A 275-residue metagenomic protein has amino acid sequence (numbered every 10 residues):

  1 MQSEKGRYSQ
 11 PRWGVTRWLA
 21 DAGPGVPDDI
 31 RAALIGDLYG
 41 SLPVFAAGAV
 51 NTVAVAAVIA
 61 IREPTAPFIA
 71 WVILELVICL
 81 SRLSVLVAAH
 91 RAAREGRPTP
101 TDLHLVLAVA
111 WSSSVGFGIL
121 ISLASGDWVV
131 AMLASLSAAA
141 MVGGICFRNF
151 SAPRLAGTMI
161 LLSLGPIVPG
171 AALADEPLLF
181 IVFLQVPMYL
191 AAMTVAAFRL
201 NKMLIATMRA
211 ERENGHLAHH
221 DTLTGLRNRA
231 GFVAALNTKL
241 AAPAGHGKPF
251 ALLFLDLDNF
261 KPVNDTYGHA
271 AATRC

Functional and structural regions predicted by a protein language model:
Q2-G25: Short, charged cytosolic
P24, D37-R91, A192: Hydrophobic alpha-helical transmembrane segments of multi-pass membrane proteins
E95-L105: Juxtamembrane helix-capping/reentrant segments at transmembrane boundaries
L105-L184: Hydrophobic transmembrane alpha-helices
I181, P187-G215: Juxtamembrane or sensor-core-proximal signal-transducing alpha helices that couple sensory domains to cytosolic
R209-R227, T238-A241, V263: Amphipathic HAMP/coiled-coil signal-transducing linker helices that couple sensory inputs to cytosolic output domains
V233-Y267: Active-site-proximal structural segments of metal-dependent nucleotidyl cyclase/transferase enzymes
A271-C275: Active-site-proximal alpha-helical element of nucleotidyl cyclase-like catalytic domains and analogous helices
